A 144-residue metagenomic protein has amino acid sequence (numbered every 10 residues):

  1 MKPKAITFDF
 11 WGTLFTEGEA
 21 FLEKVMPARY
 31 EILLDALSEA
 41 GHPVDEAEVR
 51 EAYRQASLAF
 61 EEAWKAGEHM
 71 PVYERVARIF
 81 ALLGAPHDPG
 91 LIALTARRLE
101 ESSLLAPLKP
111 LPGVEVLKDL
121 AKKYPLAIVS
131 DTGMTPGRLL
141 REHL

Functional and structural regions predicted by a protein language model:
M1-E51: Active-site neighborhood of HAD-like aspartate-dependent phosphohydrolases
A20-L22, L104, G133-T135: Short histidine/acidic/glycine/proline-rich micro-motifs that form metal- and phosphate-coordinating active-site loops
P27, E31, Y73, G137-E142: Short, surface-exposed alpha-helical segments at coil->helix boundaries
V49-S57, R98-S102: Short, Lys/Arg-enriched alpha-helical recognition elements, typified by the DNA-recognition helix
A66-A77, L82-A93, R97-A127: Short, acidic loop-to-helix structural element flanking the phosphoryl-transfer center in phosphate-processing enzymes
A127-L144: Substrate-recognition "cap/lid" segment bordering the active-site pocket of phosphatases
